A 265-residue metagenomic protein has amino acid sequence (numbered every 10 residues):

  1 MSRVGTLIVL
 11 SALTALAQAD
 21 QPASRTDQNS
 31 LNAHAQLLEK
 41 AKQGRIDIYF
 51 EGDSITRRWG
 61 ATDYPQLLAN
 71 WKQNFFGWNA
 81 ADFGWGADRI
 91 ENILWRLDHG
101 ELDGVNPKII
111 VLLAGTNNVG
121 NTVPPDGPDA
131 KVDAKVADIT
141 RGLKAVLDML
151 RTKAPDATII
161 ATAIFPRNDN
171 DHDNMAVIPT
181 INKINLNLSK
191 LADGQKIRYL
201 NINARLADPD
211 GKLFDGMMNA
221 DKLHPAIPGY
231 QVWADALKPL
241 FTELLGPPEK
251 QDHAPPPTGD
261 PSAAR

Functional and structural regions predicted by a protein language model:
M1-E51, I55-Q73, T242-R265: N-terminal secretory targeting modules
A35-Y49, L94-G104, D148-T152: Short amphipathic alpha-helices and their capping/turn segments at secondary-structure boundaries
D47-G52, N79-G84, K108-A114, N118 (+3 more regions): Structural recognition of the beta-strand scaffold that forms the well-ordered cores of secreted hydrolase catalytic
R57-N70, N74-F76, I90-T140, M149 (+2 more regions): Oxyanion-hole/transition-state-stabilizing segment in secreted/luminal serine hydrolases and related acyltransferases
F75, A154, A192-Q195: A structural signal for short coil/turn segments at secondary-structure junctions
F83-G86, D129-T140, N174-I181, L223: Flexible, glycine- and charge-enriched loops at secondary-structure boundaries
L143-D148, N185-S189: Generic structural signal for well-ordered alpha-helices, preferentially at hydrophobic/aromatic core positions
P166-R265: Catalytic His-Asp segment of secreted/periplasmic serine-dependent ester chemistry enzymes
